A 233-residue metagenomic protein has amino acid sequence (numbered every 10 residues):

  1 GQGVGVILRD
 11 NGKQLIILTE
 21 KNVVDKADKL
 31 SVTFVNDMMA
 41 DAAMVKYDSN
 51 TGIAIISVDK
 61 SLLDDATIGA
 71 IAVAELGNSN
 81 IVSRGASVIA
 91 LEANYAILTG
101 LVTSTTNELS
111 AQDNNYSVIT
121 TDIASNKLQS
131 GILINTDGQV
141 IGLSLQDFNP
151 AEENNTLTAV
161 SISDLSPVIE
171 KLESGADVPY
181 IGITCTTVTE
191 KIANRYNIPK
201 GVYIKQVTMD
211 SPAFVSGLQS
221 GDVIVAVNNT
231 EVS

Functional and structural regions predicted by a protein language model:
G1-I16, M38-D41, E75, S130-G131 (+1 more regions): A conserved glycine-rich beta-strand in the N-terminal activation segment of trypsin-fold
G3-V4, V73-S79, V118-T136, K205-V215: Gly/Ser-rich catalytic serine loop of serine hydrolases
D10-A54, V58-S61, A70: Catalytic-histidine neighborhood of serine endopeptidases, predominantly the chymotrypsin-like S1/PA family
L15-E20, I81-A93, S130-A151, A159 (+1 more regions): Active-site-proximal beta-strands of protease catalytic cores
S49-T51, L62-I68, S104-I119, K171-V178 (+1 more regions): Gly/Ser-enriched beta-turn/beta-hairpin loop segments
A74-N114, N149-E152, I169-L172: Flexible, gly/ser-rich surface segments that form the specificity/activation loops bordering the active-site cleft
V140-Y196: C-terminal cap/linker of serine protease catalytic domains
K171-A226, T230-S233: PDZ/PDZ-like groove recognition
